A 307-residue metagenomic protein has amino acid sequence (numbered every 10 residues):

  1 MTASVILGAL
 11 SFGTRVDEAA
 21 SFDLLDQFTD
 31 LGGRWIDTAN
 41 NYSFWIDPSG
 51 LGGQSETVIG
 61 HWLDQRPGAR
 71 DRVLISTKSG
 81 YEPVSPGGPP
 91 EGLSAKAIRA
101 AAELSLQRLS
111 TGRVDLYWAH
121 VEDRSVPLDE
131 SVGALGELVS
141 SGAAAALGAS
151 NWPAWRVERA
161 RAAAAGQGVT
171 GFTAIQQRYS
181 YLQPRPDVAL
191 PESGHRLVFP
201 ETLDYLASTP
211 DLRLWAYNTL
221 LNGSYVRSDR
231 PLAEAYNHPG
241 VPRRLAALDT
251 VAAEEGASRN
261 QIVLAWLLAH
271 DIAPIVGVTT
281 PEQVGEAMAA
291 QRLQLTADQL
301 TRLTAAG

Functional and structural regions predicted by a protein language model:
M1-R15, L74-P89, R113-W118, G223 (+1 more regions): N-terminal small/glycine-rich loop or linker at the start of catalytic domains across soluble metabolic enzymes
M1-R72, T219: N-terminal binding-site loop/beta-alpha segment at the start of enzyme catalytic domains that lines or forms
A3-G8, I36-T38, V73-T77, V114-A119 (+4 more regions): Hydrophobic faces of well-ordered beta-strands that scaffold small-molecule active sites in alpha/beta enzyme cores
G13-A19, Y42-S55, P83-S85, E122-P127 (+2 more regions): Acidic-and-aromatic substrate-binding clefts and catalytic sites of carbohydrate-active enzymes
V16-F28, S94-L109, E158-A162: Short, acidic/polar
T29-D30, W62-L74, L106-S110, G136-V139 (+2 more regions): Acidic (Asp/Glu)-rich catalytic clusters
L106-P127: Active-site groove signature of glycoside hydrolases
V126-G307: Beta/alpha (TIM)-barrel catalytic core signal, keyed to glycine-rich beta->alpha loops juxtaposed to Asp/Glu that bind
